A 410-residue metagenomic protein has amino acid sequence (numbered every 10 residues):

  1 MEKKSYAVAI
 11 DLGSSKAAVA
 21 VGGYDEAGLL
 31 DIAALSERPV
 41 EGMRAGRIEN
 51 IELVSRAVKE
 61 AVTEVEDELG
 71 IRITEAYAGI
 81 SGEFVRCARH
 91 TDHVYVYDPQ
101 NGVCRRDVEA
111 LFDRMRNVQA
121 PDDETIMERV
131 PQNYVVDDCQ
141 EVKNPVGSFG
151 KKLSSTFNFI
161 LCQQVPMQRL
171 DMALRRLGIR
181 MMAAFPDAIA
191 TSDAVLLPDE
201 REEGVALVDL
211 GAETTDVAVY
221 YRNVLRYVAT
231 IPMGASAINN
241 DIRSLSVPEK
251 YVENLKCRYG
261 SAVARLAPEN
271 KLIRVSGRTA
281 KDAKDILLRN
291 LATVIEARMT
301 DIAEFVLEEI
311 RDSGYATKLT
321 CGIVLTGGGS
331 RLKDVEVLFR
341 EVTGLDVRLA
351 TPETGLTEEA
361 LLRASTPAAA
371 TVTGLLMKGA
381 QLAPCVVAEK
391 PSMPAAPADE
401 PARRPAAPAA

Functional and structural regions predicted by a protein language model:
M1-K16, A20-A76, I80-V205, A235 (+4 more regions): Nucleotide/phosphate-binding catalytic cleft detector across ATP-hydrolyzing and phosphate-transferring enzymes
I10, V19, A78, L174 (+5 more regions): Residue-level signature of catalytic and energy-coupling elements of molecular machines, predominantly ATP/GTP-dependent
I10-K16, I80-S81, L207-T214, Y220-N223 (+2 more regions): A short acidic Gly-Thr/Ser loop motif
A78-E83, G322-R331, P352: Glycine-rich beta-strand-to-loop/alpha-helix junction loops that act as flexible
P145-F149, P198-Y221, L225-Y227: Phosphate-binding/catalytic loop of phosphoryl-transfer enzymes
C162, S261-A264, K318-V342: Glycine-rich phosphate-binding loops at beta-strand->alpha-helix junctions
R226-Y227, S236, N240, L287-L291 (+1 more regions): Short beta-alpha connecting loops at secondary-structure transitions that line or flank enzyme active sites
T351-D399: Glycine-rich phosphate-binding/hydrolytic loop that grips phosphoryl groups
